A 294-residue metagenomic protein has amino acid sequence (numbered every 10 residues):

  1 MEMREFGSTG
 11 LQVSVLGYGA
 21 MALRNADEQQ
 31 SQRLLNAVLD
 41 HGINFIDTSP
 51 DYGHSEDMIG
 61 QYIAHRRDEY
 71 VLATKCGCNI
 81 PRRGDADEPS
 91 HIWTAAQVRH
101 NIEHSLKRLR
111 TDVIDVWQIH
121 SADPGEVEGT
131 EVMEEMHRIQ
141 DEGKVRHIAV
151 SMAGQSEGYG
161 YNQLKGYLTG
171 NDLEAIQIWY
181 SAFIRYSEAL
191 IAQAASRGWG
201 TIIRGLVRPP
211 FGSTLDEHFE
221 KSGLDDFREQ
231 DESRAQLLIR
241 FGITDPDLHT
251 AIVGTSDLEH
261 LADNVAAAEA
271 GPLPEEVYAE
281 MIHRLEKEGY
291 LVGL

Functional and structural regions predicted by a protein language model:
M1-T74, G170: N-terminal binding-site loop/beta-alpha segment at the start of enzyme catalytic domains that lines or forms
F6, Y18, V38, I46 (+10 more regions): Conserved, mostly hydrophobic/aromatic
G7-G10, D40, G60-V71, L106-R110 (+3 more regions): Acidic (Asp/Glu)-rich catalytic clusters
L11-L16, G42-N44, R67-Y70, T111-D115 (+4 more regions): Short, well-ordered coil/turn segments that N-cap beta-strands
G19-Q29, G84-R99, H120-E126, S151-Y159 (+1 more regions): Active-site mouth loops of central-metabolism enzymes
A26-V38, W93-R110, S156-Y167, R234-I239: Short, acidic/polar
L106-G125: Active-site groove signature of glycoside hydrolases
S121-L294: Beta/alpha (TIM)-barrel catalytic core signal, keyed to glycine-rich beta->alpha loops juxtaposed to Asp/Glu that bind
